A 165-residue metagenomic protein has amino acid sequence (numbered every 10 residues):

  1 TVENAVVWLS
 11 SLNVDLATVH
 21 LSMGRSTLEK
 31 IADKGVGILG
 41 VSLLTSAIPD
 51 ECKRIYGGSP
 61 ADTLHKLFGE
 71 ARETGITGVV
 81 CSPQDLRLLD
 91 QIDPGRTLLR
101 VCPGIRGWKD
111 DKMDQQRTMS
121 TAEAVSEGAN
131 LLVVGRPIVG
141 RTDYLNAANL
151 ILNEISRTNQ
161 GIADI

Functional and structural regions predicted by a protein language model:
T1-L99, I105-D110: Conserved anion-binding
V6, R72, A122-V125, N149: Residues within alpha-helical segments
L12-G24, D114-A147: Glycine-rich phosphate-binding active-site loops on the catalytic face of alpha/beta enzymes
L28-A32, V125-E127, I138-I165: C-terminal helical cap(s) of enzyme catalytic domains, especially alpha/beta-barrels
G37, L99, M119, L152-N153 (+1 more regions): Short alpha-helix boundary/capping motifs
H65, G69, N130-L131, N159: Generic alpha-helical hydrophobic packing signal
Q84, Q91, Q115-Q116, Q160: Residue-identity detector for glutamine
V101-E123, A163-I165: Repeat-unit-sized solenoid/scaffold elements
